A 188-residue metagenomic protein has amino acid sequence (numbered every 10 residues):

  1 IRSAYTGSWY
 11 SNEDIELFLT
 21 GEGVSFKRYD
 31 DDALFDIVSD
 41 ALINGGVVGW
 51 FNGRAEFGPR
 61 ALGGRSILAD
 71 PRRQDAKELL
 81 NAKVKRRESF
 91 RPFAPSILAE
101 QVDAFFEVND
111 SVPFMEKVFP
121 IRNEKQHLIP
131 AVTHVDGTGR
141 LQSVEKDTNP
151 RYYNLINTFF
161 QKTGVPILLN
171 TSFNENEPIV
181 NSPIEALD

Functional and structural regions predicted by a protein language model:
I1-D188: Flexible beta->alpha loop and helix N-cap segments adjacent to enzyme active/binding sites
